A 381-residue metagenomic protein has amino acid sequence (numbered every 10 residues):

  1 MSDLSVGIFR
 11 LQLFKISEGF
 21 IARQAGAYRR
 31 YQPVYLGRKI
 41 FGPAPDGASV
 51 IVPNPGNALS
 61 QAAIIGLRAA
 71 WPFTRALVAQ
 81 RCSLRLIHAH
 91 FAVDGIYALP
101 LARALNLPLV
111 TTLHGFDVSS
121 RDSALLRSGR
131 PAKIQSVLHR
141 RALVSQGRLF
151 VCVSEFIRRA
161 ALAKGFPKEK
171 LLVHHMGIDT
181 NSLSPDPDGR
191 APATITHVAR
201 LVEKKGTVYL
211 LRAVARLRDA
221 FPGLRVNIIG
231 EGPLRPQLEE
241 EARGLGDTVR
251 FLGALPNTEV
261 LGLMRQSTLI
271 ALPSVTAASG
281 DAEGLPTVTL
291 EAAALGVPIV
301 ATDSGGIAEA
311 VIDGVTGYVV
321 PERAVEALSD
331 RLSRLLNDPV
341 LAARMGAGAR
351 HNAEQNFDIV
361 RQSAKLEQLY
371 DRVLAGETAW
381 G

Functional and structural regions predicted by a protein language model:
G7, V151, P187-A215, N227 (+1 more regions): Conserved donor-binding/catalytic core segment of Leloir-type glycosyltransferases
T74-R81, P100, A104, F116-D117 (+1 more regions): Membrane-proximal helix-turn-helix segments that form the acceptor-binding/catalytic region of lipid-linked
A89-D94, L113: Short His-centered aromatic/hydrophobic patch
F156, G177: Carbohydrate-associated surface elements
P236-T258: Nucleotide-activated donor-binding/catalytic signature segment of Leloir-type glycosyltransferases, i.e., the conserved
R265-G280, V297: Acidic donor-binding loop of glycosyltransferase active sites
T289, A293-A294, P298-A301, V311: Short hydrophobic beta-strand element within catalytic cores of glycosyltransferases and related nucleotide-activated
A310-G314, Y318-V325, R334-V340: Conserved acidic donor-binding segment of nucleotide-sugar-dependent glycosyltransferases
